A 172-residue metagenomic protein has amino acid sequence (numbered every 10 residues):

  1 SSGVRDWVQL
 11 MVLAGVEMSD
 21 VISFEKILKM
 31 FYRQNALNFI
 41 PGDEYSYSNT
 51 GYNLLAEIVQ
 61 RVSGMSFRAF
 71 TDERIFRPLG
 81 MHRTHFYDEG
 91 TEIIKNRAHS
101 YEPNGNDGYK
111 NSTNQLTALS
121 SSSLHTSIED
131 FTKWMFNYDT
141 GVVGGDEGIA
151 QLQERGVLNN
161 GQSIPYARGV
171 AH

Functional and structural regions predicted by a protein language model:
S1-H172: Short, surface-exposed loop or secondary-structure junction motifs that flank catalytic or metal-binding residues
